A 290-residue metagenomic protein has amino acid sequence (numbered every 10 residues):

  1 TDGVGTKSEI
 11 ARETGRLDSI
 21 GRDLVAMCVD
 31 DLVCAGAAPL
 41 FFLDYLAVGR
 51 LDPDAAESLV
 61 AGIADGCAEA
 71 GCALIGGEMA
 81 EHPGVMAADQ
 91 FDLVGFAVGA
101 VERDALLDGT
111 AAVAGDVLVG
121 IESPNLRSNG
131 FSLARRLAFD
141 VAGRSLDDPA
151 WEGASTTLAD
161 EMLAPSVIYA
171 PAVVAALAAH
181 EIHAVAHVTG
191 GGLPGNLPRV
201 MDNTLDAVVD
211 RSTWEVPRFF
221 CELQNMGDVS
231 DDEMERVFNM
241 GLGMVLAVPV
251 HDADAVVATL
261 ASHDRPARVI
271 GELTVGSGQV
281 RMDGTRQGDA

Functional and structural regions predicted by a protein language model:
T1-P124: Glycine-rich phosphate/pyrophosphate-binding loop regions near the starts of catalytic domains
G3-R12, A150-T157, M201: Gly-rich Lys/Arg/Thr-decorated short loops/hinges at beta-loop-alpha junctions or inter-strand turns that position
S8, S128-G130, N196-L197: Short helix/loop capping segments that flank catalytic or ligand/cofactor-binding pockets
I20, N129, P165-I168: A generic structural signal for residues located within well-ordered alpha-helices of large catalytic or ligand-binding
G36-A38, L133, E181, P266: Short loop/turn motifs at secondary-structure junctions
A55-A73, M86-F91, S145, E152-L163 (+1 more regions): Glycine-/charge-enriched secondary-structure boundary and capping motifs
D92, A105-L158: Short, acidic (Asp/Glu-rich) active-site segment that either coordinates a divalent metal cofactor
